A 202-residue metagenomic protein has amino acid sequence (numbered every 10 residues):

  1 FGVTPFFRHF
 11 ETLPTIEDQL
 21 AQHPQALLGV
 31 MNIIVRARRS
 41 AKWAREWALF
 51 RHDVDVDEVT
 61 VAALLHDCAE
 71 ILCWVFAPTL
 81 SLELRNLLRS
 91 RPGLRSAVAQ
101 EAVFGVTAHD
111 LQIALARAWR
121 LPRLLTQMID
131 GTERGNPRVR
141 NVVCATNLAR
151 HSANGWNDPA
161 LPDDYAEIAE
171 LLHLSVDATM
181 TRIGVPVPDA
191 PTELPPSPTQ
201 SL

Functional and structural regions predicted by a protein language model:
F1-Q25: A contiguous, low-structure linker/loop signature
T12, A21-I34, R38-L202: Metal-dependent nucleotide-binding catalytic modules
